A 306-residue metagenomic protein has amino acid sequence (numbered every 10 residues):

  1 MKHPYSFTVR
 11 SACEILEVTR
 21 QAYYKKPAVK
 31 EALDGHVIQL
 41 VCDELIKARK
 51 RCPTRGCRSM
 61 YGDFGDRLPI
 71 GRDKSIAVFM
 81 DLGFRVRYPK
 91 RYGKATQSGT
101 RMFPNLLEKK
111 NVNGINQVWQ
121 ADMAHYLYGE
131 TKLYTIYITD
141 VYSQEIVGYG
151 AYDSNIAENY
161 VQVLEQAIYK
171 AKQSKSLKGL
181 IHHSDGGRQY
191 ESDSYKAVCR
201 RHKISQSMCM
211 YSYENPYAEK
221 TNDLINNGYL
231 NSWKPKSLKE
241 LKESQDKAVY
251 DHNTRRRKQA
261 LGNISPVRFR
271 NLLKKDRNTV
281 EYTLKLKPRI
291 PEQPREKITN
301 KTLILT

Functional and structural regions predicted by a protein language model:
M1-S11, I15-E17: Double-stranded DNA-binding cores of transcription factors and transposases
K2-P4, K47-R51, D66, Y169-S174 (+2 more regions): Secondary-structure boundary motif
T8, Q39-L40, L177-H182: Glycine-rich, flexible loop segments associated with nucleotide phosphate handling
C13, V18-I115, V267-K274, K287 (+1 more regions): Basic, flexible linker segments flanking DNA-binding modules in nucleic acid-interacting mobile-element proteins
T19, K90, M102, M208 (+3 more regions): Residue-level signal for pocket-adjacent positions within structured domains
L33, Y190-E191, A260-L261: Short catalytic/ligand-binding loop motif for oxyanion handling, primarily in non-cytosolic enzymes, centered on
L68-D73, A77-Y88, S98-T135, V141-D251: RNase H-like DDE/DDD metal-dependent nuclease/strand-transfer catalytic core used by mobile genetic elements
K196, R200-H202, L224-T306: C-terminal domain-tail junction helix/linker
